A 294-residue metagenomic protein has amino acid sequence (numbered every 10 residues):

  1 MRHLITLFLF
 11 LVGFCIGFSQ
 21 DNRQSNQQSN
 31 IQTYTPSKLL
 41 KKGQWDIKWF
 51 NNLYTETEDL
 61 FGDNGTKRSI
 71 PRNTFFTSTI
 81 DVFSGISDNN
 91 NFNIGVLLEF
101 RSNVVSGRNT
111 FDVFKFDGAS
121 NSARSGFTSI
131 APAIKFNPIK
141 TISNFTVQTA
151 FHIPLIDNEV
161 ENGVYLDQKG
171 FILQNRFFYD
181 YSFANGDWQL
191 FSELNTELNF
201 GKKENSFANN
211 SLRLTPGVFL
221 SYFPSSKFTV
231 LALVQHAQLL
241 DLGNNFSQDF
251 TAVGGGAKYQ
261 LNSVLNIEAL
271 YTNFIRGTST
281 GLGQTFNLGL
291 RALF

Functional and structural regions predicted by a protein language model:
M1-S29: Cleavable N-terminal export/targeting peptides
Q20-N199, N209-L293: Transmembrane beta-barrel domains of Gram-negative outer membranes and organellar outer membranes
